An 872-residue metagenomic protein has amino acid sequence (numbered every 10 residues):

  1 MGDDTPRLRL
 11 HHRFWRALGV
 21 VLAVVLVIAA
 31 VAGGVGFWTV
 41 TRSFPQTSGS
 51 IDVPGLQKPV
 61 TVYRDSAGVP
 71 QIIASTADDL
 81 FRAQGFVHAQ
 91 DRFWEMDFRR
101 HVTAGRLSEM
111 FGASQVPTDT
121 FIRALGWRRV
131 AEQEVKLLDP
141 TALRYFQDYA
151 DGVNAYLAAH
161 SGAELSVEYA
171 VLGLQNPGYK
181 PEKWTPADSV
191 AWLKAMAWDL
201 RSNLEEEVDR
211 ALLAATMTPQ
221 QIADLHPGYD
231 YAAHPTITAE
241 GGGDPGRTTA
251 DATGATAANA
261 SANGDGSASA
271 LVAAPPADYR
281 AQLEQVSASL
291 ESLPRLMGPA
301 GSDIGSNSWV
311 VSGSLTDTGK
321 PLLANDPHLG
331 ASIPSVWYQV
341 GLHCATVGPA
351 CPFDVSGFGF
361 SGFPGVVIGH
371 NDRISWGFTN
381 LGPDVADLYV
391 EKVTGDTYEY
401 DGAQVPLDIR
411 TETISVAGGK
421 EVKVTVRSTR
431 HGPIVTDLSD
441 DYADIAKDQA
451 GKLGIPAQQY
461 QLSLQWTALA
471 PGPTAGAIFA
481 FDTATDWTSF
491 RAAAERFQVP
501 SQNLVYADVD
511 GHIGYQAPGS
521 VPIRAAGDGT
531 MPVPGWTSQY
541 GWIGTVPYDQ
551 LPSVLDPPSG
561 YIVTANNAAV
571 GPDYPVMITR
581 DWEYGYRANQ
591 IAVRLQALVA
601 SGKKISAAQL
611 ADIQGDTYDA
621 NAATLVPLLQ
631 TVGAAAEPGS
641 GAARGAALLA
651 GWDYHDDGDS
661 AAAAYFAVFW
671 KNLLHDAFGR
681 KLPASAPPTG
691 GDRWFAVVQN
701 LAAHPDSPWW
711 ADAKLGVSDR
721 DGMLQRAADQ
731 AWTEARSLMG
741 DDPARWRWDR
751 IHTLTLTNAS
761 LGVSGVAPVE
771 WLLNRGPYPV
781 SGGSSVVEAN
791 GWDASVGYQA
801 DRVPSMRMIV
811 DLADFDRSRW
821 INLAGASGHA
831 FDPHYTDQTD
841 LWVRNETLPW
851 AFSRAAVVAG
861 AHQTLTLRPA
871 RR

Functional and structural regions predicted by a protein language model:
M1-W15, L407: Terminal targeting segments of Actinobacterial cell-envelope proteins
G2-R7, G19-V20, V27-L322, P327 (+3 more regions): Substrate-recognition/specificity elements adjacent to catalytic centers across diverse enzyme folds
D79-F111, G377-T425, Q539-Y584, L598: Gly/Pro-rich active-site capping loops and adjacent beta-alpha segments that organize cofactor/substrate pockets
L80-A83, T120-F121, R128-R144, Q465 (+6 more regions): Second-shell loop/turn segments in exported
L342-I374, F378-Y540, T545, P552-S553: Glycine- and hydrophobic-rich flexible loops that cap the catalytic core of alpha/beta enzyme folds
R496-L598, H655-D656, F669-A677, V697-V698: Hydrophobic alpha-helical segments
M577, D581-P638, D729-R872: Terminal end segments
F666-H752: Charged, long alpha-helical assembly modules
